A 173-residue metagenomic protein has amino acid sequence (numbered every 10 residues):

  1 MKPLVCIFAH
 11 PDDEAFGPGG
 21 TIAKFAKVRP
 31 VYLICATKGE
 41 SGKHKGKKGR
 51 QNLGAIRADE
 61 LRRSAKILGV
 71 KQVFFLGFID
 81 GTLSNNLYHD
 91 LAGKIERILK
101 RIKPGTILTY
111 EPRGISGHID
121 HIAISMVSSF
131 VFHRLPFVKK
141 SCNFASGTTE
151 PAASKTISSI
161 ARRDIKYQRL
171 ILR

Functional and structural regions predicted by a protein language model:
M1-I102, S129-F130, R134: Active-site rim/loop-helix segments in enzyme catalytic domains that contact anionic ligands
M1-V5, N85-R173: Metal-dependent de-N-acetylase/amidase catalytic core
